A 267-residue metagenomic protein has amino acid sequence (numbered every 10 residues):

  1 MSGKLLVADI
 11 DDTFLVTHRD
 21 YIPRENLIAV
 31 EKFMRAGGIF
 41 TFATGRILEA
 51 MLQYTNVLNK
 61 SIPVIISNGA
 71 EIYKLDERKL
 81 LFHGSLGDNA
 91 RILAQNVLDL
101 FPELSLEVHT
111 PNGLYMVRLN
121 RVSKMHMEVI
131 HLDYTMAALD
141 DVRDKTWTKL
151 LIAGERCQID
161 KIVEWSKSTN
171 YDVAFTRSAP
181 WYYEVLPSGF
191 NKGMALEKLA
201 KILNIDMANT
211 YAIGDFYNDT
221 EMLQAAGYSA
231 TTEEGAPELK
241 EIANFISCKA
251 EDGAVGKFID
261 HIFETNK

Functional and structural regions predicted by a protein language model:
M1-L5, P23, E184-K267: Mg2+-dependent phosphoryl-transfer enzymes with acidic/Ser/Thr/Gly-rich catalytic loops
K4-L6, I62-P63: The start of beta-strands in P-loop NTPase/AAA+ ATPase cores
Y21-S123: Active-site phosphate-binding/coordination module
L58-K60, N68, D76, S168-Y171 (+2 more regions): Short, structured coil segments at secondary-structure junctions
L58-S61, L81-G84, S123-M127, K192-M194 (+2 more regions): Short, hinge-like loop/turn segments at secondary-structure boundaries
S61-S67, F82-G84, M127-V129, A174-T176 (+2 more regions): Short hydrophobic/aromatic-enriched beta-strand-loop microsegments
N96, E103-I213, D219-A225, E234: Conserved acidic, metal-coordinating active-site core of Asp-based, Mg2+-dependent phosphoryl-transfer enzymes
